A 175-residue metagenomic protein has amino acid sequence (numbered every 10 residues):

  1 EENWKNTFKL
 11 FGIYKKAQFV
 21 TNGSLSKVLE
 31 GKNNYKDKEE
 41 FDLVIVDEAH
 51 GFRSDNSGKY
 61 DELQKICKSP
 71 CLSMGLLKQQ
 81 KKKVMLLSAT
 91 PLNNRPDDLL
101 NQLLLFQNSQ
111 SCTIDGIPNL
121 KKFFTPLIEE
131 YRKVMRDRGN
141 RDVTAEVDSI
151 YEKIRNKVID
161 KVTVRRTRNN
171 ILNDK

Functional and structural regions predicted by a protein language model:
E1-N3, G58, N94: Short alpha-helical
E2-Q18, F106-Q110: Conserved helix-turn-beta segment of the N-terminal RecA-like "Helicase ATP-binding" lobe in SF1/SF2 helicases
N3, T7, K27-E30, N101: Phosphate- and divalent-cation-binding pockets in alpha/beta enzyme and binding domains that engage nucleotide-derived
F8-L10, Y60-D61, N101-L103: Short secondary-structure boundary/capping segments
F19-V44, E48-K82, L86-A89, D98 (+1 more regions): Inter-lobe coupling linker of SF2 helicases/translocases
N93-L103: Short regulatory helix/loop adjacent to the ATP-binding pocket of P-loop NTPases
